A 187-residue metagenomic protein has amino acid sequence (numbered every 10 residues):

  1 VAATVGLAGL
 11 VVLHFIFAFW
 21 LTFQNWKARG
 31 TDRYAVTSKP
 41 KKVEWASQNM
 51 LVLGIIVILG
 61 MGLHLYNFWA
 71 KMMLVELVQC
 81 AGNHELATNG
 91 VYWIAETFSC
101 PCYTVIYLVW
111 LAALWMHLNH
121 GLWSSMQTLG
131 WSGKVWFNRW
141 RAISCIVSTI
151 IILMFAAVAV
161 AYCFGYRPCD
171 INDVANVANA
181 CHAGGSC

Functional and structural regions predicted by a protein language model:
V1-C187: Membrane-embedded alpha-helical bundles that constitute the cytochrome b-like, heme-associated redox core of multi-pass
